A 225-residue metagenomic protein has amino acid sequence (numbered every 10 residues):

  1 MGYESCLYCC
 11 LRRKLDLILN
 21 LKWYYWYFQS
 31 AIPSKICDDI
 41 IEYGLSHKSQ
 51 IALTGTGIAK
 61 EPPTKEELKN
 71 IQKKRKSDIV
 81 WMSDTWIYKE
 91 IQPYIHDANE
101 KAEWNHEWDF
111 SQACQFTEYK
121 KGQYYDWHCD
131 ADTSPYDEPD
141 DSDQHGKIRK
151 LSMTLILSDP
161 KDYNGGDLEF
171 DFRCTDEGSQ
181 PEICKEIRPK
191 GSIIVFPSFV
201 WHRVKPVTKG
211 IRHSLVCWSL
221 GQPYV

Functional and structural regions predicted by a protein language model:
G2-V195, F199-V225: Fe(II)/2-oxoglutarate oxygenase catalytic core
